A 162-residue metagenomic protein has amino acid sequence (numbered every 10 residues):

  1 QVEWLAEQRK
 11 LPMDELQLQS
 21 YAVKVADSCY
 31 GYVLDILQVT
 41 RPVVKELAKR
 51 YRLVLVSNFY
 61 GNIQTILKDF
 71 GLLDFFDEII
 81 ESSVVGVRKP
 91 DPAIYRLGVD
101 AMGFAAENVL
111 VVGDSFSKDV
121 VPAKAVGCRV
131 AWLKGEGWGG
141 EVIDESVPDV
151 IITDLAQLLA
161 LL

Functional and structural regions predicted by a protein language model:
Q1-K24: A metal-dependent, Asp-based hydrolase signature
E7, E15-L16, R41, K45 (+1 more regions): Asp-based, Mg2+/Mn2+-dependent phosphohydrolase catalytic module
V25-L34: Surface-exposed cleft-lining segments at the edges of enzyme active sites
L37: Conserved phosphate/pyrophosphate-binding and hydrolysis machinery centered on Walker-type P-loop NTPases, extending
Y51: Switch/coupling loops of ABC transporter nucleotide-binding domains
